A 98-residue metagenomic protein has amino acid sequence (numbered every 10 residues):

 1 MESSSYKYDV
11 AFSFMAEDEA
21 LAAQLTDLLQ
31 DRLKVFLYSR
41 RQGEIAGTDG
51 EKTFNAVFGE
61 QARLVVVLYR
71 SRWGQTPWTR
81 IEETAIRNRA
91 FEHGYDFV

Functional and structural regions predicted by a protein language model:
M1-L68, R87-D96: Conserved N-terminal substructure of TIR/SEFIR domains
S71-E92: Conserved TIR/SEFIR loop-to-helix hotspot centered on a Trp-containing motif with a nearby acidic residue
